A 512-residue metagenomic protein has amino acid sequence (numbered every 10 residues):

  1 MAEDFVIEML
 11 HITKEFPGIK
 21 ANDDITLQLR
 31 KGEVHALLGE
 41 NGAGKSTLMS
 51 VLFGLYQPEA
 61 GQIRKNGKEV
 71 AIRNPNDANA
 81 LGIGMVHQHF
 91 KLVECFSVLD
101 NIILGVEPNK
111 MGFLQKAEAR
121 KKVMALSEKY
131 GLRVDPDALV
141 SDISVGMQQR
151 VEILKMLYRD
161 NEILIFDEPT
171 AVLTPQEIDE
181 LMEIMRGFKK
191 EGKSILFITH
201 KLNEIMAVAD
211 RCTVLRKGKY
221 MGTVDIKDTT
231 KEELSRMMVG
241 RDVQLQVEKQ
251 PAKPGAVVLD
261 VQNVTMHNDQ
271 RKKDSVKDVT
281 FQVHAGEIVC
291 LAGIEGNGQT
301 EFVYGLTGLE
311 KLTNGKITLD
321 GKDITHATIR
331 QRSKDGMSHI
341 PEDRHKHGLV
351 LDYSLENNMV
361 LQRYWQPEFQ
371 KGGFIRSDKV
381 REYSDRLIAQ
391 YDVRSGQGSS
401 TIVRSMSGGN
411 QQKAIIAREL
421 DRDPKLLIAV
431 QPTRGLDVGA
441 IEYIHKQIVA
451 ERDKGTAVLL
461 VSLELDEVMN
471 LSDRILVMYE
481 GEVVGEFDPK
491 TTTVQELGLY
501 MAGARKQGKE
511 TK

Functional and structural regions predicted by a protein language model:
A2-K512: Glycine-rich phosphate-binding loops of nucleotide-dependent enzymes
